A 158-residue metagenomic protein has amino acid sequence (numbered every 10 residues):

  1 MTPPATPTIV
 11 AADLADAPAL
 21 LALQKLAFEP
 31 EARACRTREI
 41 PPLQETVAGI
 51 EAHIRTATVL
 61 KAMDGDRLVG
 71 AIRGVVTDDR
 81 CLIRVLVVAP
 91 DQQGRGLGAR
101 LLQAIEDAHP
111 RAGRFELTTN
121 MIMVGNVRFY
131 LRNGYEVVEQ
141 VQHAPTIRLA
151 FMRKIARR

Functional and structural regions predicted by a protein language model:
T8-A22: A short beta-loop-alpha structural element at the N-terminal edge of CoA-dependent acyl/N-acetyltransferase catalytic
L21-I50: Conserved GNAT-fold acetyl-CoA-binding loop/helix
A48-K61: A short helix-loop-beta-strand connector motif used in the catalytic cores of GNAT acetyltransferases and, in some
K61, L86-Q93, T119-M121: A short, internal acetyl-CoA/4′-phosphopantetheine-binding micro-motif in the GNAT/acyltransferase core
K61, R67-V75, L82-V87: Conserved beta-strand in the GNAT
V88, G94-D107, R128, R132: Conserved acetyl-CoA-binding loop-helix of GNAT-fold acetyltransferases
L102, H109-N120: Conserved GNAT acetyl-CoA-binding A-motif
E116-V127, H143-I147: Conserved beta-strand-loop-alpha-helix junction that forms the acyl-donor binding cleft
